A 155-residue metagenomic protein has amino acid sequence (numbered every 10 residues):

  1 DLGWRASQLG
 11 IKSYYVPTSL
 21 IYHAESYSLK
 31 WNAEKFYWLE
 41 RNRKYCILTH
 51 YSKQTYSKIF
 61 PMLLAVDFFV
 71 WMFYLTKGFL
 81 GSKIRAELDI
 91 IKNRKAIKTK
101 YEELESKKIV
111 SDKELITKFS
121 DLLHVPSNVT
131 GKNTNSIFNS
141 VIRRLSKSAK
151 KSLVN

Functional and structural regions predicted by a protein language model:
D1-R5: Short active-site alpha-helical segment characteristic of glycosyltransferases and processive polysaccharide synthases
K12-T117, N135-N139: Active-site-adjacent helix/loop segment of glycosyltransferases that harbors family-specific signature motifs
K118-V129: Alpha-helical membrane-embedding segments and immediately adjacent membrane-interface amphipathic helices
G131-N155: C-terminal non-catalytic accessory extensions
